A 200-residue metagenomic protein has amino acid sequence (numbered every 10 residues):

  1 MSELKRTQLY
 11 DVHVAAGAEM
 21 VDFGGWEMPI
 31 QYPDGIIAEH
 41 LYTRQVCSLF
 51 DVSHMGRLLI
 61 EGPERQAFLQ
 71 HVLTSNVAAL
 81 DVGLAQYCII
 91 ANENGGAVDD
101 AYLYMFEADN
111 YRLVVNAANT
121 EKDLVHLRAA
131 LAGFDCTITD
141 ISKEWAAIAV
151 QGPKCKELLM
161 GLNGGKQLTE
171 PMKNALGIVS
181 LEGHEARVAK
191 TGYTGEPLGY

Functional and structural regions predicted by a protein language model:
M1-Y200: Basic, glycine/lysine-rich polyanion-binding surfaces/domains
